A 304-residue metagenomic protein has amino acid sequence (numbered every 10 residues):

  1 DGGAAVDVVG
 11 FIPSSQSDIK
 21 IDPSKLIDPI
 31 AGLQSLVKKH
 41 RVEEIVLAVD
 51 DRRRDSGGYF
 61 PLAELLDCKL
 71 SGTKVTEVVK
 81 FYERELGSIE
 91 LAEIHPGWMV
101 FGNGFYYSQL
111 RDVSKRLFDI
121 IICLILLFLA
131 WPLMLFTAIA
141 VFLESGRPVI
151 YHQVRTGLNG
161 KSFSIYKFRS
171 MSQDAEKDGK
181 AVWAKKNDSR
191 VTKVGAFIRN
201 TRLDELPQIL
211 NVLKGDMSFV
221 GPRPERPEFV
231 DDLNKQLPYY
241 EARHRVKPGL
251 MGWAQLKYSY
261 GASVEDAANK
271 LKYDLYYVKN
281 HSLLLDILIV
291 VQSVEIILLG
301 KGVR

Functional and structural regions predicted by a protein language model:
D1-F128: N-terminal hydrophobic signal-anchor/signal peptide
D1-G3, P132, D204: Juxtamembrane/interface alpha-helical elements of multi-pass membrane proteins
S14-K20, V79-E83, G87-H95, Y151-K193 (+1 more regions): Short, glycine-rich, amphipathic interfacial segments at transmembrane boundaries or analogous
P29, Y106, L110, K186-N187 (+4 more regions): Residue-level signature of the cytosolic catalytic core of signaling kinases
L110-A175, N211, L283, L288-R304: A hydrophobic, helix-centered structural microdomain
A184-K247, I289-I297: A short, structured surface patch at a secondary-structure boundary
K214, E228, K235-R304: C-terminal terminal-structure detector
